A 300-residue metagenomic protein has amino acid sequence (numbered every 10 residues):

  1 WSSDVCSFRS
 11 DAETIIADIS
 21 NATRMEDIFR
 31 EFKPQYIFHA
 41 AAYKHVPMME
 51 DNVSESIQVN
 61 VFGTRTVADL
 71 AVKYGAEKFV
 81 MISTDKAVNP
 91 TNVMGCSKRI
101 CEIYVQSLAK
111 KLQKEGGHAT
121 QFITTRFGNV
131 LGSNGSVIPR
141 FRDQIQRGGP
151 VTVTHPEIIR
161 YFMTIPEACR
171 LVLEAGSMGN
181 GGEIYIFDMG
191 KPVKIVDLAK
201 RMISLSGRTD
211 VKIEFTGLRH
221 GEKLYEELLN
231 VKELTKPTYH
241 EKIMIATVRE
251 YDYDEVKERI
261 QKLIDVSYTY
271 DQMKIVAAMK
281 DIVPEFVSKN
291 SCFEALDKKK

Functional and structural regions predicted by a protein language model:
W1-S7, G221: Short, small-residue-biased leader/transition segments that mark boundaries at the very start of proteins
T14, S56, F79, F122-T125 (+1 more regions): Hydrophobic/aromatic anchor residues within beta-strands of the central parallel beta-sheet of Rossmann-like
I15-I16, Q58, H155, F215: Conserved residues in the N-terminal Rossmann fold of short-chain dehydrogenase/reductase
I16-Y36, G221: Conserved Rossmann-fold cofactor-binding substructure of NAD(P)-dependent oxidoreductases
P34-A40, M81: Rossmann-fold scaffold of SDR-type NAD(P)-dependent oxidoreductases
Y43-V46, D51-I103, S107: Conserved Rossmann-fold NAD(P)-dependent oxidoreductase catalytic core, especially the SDR/UDP-sugar
K73, I103, S107-K300: Strand-loop microenvironment adjacent to phosphate/nucleotide-handling motifs in alpha/beta enzyme folds
